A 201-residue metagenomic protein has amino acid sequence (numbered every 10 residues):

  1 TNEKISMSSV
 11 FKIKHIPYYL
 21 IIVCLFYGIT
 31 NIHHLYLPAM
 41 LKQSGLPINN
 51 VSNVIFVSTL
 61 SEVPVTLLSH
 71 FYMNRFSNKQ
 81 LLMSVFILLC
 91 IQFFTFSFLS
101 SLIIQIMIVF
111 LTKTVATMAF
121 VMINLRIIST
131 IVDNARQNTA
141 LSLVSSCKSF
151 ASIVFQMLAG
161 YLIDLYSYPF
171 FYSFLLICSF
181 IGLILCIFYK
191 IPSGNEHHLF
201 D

Functional and structural regions predicted by a protein language model:
T1-L20: Juxtamembrane intracellular "pre-TM" segments in multi-pass secondary transporters
I16-V54: Helix-loop boundary and gating motifs at the non-cytosolic
I48-N49, V132-V144: Loop-to-transmembrane helix entry/capping segments in MFS-fold secondary transporters and related SLC/MFSD carriers
V65-S77, I163-D164: Helix-to-loop junctions at the C-terminal end of transmembrane segments in multipass secondary transporters
Q80-T95: Structural signature of the two symmetry-related core transmembrane helices
S97-V109: Helix-loop junctions at membrane interfaces in 12-TM secondary transporters
A119-V132: Intracellular juxtamembrane helix-capping segments at the cytosolic ends of symmetry-related transmembrane helices
Y161-S179: A membrane-interface helix-boundary motif in multi-pass transporters
